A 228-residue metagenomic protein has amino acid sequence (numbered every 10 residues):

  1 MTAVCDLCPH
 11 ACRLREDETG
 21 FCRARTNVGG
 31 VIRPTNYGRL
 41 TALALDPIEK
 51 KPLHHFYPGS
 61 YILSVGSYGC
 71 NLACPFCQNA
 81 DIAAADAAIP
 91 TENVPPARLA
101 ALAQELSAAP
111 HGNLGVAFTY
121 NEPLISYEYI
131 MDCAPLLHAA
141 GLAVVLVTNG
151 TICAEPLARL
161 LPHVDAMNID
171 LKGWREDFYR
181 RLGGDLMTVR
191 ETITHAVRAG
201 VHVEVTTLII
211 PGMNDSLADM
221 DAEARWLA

Functional and structural regions predicted by a protein language model:
A3-A24, Y68-A80: Local cysteine-cluster metal-coordination motifs and their immediate loop/turn environment, predominantly Fe-S cluster
A11-A44, E204, G212-A228: A broadly conserved sequence feature marking short terminus-proximal activation segments in nucleic acid-centric
N27-M167: Conserved Radical SAM active-site core
A100, I130-A134, L157, R190-I193 (+1 more regions): Generic structural signal for well-ordered alpha-helices, preferentially at hydrophobic/aromatic core positions
L114-T119, D170-L171, E204-L208: Short beta-strands and strand-loop turn motifs
C153-P156, V164, N168, F178-R180 (+2 more regions): Catalytic core of soluble alpha/beta enzymes
A158-G173, E223-A228: Structural recognition of alpha->loop->beta junctions
E176-R181, I193-D219: Conserved strand-turn element in the central/C-terminal portion of the radical SAM core barrel that lines
